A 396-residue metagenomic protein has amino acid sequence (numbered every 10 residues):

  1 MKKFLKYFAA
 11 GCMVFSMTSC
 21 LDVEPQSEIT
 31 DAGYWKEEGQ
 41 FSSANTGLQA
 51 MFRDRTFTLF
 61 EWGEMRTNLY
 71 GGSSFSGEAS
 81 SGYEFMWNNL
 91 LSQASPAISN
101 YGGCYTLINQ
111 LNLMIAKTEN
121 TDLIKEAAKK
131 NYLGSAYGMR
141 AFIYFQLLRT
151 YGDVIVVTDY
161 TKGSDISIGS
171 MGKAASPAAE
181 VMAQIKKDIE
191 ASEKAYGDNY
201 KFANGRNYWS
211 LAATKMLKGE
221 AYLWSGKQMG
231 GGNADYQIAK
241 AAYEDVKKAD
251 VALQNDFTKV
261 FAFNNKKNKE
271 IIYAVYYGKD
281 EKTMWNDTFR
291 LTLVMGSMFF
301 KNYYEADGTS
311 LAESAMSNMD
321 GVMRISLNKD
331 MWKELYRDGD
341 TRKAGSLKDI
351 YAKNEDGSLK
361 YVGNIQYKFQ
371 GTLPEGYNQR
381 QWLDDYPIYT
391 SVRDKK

Functional and structural regions predicted by a protein language model:
F4-F8, F15-T67, K259-F261, E334 (+2 more regions): Acidic, glycine-rich segments characteristic of secretory precursors and extracytoplasmic regions
C20-P25, A50-L91, N112-E119, L148-T158 (+2 more regions): Aromatic-residue-lined binding/catalytic grooves and analogous aromatic/hydrophobic interfacial grooves in multimeric
S27-D31, S167-G172, S225: Short acidic, glycine/proline-rich loop/turn micro-motifs
I29-T30, N89, D159-S167: Short linear capping/connector segments at secondary-structure termini
E38, S42-M51, E78-Y151, G172-A183 (+3 more regions): Conserved, well-structured interaction surfaces
G39, N45, Q49, S80-G102 (+1 more regions): Elongated scaffold/linker segments in the mid-to-C-terminal portions of large proteins
I166-E180, G230, D235: Structural transition elements
